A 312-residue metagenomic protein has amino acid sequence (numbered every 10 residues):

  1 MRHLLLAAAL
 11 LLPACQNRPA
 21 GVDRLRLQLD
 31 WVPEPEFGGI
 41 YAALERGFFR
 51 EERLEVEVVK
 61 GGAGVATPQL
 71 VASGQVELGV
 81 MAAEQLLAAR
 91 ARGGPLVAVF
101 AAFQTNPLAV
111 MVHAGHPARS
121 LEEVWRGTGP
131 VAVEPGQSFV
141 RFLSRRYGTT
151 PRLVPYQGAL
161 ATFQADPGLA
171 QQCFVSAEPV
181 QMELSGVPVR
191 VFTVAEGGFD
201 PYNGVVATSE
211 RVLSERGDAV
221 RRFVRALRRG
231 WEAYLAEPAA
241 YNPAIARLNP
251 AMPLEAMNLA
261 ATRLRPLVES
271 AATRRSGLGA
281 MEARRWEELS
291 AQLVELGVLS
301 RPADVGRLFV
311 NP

Functional and structural regions predicted by a protein language model:
M1-A7: Sec-dependent signal peptide recognition, specifically the positively charged N-region followed immediately by
L12-A14: C-terminal motif of bacterial Sec signal peptides marking the signal peptidase cleavage site
R18-Y156, L160-S176, F192: Short, glycine-/small- and polar/acidic-enriched structural segments that line small-molecule recognition paths
A43-R46, E52, L70, G74 (+11 more regions): Structured segments of extracytoplasmic/periplasmic soluble domains in secreted or envelope-associated proteins
E52, A98, N242-A244, P302-A303: Short, hydrophobic secondary-structure boundary micro-motifs
E84-Q85, G158-A251: Pocket-lining segment of extracytoplasmic ligand-binding domains
S214-V298: Secondary-structure end/capping motifs
R301-P312: Long, low-complexity C-terminal extensions of enzymes
